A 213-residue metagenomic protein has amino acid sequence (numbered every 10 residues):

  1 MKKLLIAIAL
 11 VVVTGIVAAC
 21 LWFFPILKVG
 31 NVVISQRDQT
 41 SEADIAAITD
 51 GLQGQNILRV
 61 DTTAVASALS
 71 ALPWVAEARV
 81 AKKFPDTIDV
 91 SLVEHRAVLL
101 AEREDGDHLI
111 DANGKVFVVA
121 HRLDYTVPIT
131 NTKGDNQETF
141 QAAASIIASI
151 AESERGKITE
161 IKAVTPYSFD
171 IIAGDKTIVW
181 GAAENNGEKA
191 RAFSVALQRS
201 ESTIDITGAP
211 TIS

Functional and structural regions predicted by a protein language model:
K2-L4, L10, G15-T40, A46-A47 (+2 more regions): Periplasmic polypeptide-binding modules associated with outer-membrane biogenesis and secretion
L27-V29, T40, K83-T87, E104-D107 (+6 more regions): Extracytoplasmic
I34, G51-N56, P128-N136, K176-A183: Second-shell loop/turn segments in exported
Q36-D38, L92-R96, A173-D175, A182 (+1 more regions): Flexible glycine-/small-residue-rich
E42-T49, T62, A66, L72 (+2 more regions): Extracytoplasmic/secreted envelope proteins and their assembly/folding machinery, especially bacterial periplasmic
I57-L58, L99-E102, N136-F140, W180-A183 (+1 more regions): Solvent-exposed, non-transmembrane alpha-helical starts
D89-A163: Extracytoplasmic segments of membrane-associated envelope/inner-membrane machinery
G187-S213: Extracytoplasmic/luminal low-complexity segments enriched in Pro/Gly and acidic/polar residues that act as flexible
